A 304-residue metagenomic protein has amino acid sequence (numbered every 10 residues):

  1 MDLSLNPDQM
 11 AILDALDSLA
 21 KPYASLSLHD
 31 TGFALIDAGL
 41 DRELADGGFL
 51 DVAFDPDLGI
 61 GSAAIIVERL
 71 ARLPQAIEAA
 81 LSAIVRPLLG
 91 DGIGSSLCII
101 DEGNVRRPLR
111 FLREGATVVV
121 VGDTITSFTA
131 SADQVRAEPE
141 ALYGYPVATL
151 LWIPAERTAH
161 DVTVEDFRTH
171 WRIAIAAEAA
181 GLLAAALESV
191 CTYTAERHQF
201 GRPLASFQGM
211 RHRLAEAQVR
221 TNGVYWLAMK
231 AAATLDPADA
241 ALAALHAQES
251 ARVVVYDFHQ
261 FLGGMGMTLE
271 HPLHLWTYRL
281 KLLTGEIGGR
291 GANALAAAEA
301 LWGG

Functional and structural regions predicted by a protein language model:
M1-L73, R172-G304: Alpha-helical interface subdomain recognition
P74-A80, I84-E188: FAD-binding core of flavoproteins
